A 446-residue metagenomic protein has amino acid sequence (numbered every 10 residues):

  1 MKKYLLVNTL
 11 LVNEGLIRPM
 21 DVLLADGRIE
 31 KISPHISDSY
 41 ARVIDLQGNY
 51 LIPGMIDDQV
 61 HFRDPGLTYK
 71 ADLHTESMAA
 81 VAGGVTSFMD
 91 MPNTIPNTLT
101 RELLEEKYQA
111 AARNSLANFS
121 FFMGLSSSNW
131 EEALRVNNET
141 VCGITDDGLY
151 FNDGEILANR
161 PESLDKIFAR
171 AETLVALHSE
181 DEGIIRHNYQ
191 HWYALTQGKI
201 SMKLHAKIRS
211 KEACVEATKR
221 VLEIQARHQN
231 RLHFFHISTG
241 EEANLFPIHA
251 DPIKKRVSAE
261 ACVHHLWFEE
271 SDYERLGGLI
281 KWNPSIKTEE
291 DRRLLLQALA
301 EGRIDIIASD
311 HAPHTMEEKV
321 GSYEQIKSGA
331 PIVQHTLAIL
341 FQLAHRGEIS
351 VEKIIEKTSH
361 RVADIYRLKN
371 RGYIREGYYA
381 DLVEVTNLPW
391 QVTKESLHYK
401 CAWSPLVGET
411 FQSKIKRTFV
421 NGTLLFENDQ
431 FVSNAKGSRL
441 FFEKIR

Functional and structural regions predicted by a protein language model:
M1-D38: N-terminal metal-binding scaffold of metallo-dependent hydrolase/deaminase domains
T9, G27, G48, Q59 (+14 more regions): Divalent metal-coordination and catalytic microenvironments
T9, S322-Q325, E376-F441: C-terminal cap of metal-dependent C-N hydrolases
H35-L51: Active-site metal-binding motif and surrounding structural segment of the metallo-beta-lactamase
Q47-N114: Metal-associated gating/positioning segment near the N- to mid-region
Q109-L125: A glycine-rich helix N-cap at a beta->alpha junction
E131-I307: Histidine/acidic residue-rich metal-binding segments in metalloenzymes
K199-K219, I224-Q229, L279, A300-E301 (+2 more regions): His/Asp/Glu-enriched, well-ordered alpha-helical/loop segment that forms or immediately abuts the divalent-metal
